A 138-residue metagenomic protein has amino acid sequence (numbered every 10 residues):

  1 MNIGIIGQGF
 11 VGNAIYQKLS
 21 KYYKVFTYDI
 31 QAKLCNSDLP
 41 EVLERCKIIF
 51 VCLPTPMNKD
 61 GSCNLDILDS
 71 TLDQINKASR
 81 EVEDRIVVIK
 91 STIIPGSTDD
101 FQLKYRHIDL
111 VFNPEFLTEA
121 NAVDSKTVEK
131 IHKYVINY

Functional and structural regions predicted by a protein language model:
M1-E44: NAD(P)+-binding Rossmann beta1-loop-alpha1 motif at the extreme N-terminus of oxidoreductases
Q8, D60, K90-S91, I136-N137: Glycine- and other small-residue-rich loops at beta-strand/loop junctions that grip anionic moieties
G12, L34, P56-K59, I94-P95 (+1 more regions): Glycine-rich nucleotide phosphate-binding loop and flanking beta-alpha elements of Rossmann-like dinucleotide-binding
Q17, K21, D73, K77 (+1 more regions): Short, well-ordered alpha-helices that flank and scaffold nucleotide-derived cofactor binding pockets
Y22-K24, D84, H107: A generic structural signal for alpha->beta connector loops
F26-Y28, V88, V111: Hydrophobic/aromatic beta-strand patches that form the interior of the parallel beta-sheet core in alpha/beta enzyme
S37-I86: Rossmann-like NAD(P)-binding element
L53, I86, I93-Y138: Rossmann-fold dinucleotide-binding core
